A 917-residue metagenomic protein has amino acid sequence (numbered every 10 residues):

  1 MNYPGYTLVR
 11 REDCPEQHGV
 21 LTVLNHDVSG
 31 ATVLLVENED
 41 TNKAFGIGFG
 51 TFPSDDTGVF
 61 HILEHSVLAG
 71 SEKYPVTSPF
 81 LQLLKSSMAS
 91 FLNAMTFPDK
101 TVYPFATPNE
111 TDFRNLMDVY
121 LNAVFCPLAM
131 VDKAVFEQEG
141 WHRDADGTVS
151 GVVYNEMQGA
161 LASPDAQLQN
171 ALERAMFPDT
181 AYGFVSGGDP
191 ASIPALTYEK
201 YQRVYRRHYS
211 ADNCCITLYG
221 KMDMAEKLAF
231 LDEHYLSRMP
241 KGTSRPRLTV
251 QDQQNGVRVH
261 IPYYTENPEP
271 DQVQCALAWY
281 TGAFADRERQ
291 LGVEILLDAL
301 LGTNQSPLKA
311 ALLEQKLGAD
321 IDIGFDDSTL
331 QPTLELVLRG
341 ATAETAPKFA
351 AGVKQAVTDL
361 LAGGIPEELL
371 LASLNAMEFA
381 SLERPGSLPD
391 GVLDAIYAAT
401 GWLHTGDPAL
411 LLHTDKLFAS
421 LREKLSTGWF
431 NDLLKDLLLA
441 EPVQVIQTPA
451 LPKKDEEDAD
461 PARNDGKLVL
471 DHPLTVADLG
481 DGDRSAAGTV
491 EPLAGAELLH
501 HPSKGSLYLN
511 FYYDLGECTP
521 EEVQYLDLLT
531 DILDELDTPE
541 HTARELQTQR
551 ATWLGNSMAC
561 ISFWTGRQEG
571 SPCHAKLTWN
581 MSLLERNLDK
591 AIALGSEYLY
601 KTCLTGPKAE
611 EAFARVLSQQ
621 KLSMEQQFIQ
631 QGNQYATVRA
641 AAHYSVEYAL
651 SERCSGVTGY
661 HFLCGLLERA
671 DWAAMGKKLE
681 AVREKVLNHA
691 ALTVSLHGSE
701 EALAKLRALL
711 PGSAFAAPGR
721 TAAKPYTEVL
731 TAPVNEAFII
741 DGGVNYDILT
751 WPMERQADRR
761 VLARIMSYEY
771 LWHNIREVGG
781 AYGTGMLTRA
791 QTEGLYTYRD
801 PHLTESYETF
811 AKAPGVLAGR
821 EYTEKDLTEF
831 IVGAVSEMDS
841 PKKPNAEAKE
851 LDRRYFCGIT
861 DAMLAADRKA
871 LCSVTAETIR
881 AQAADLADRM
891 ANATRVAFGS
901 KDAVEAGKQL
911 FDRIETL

Functional and structural regions predicted by a protein language model:
M1-A44: Non-catalytic terminal extensions that flank enzyme cores
E37-E39, G46-G48, Y154, Q158 (+10 more regions): His/Glu-based metal-binding/catalytic segments typifying zinc-dependent metallopeptidases
N42-F52, S78-C126, K133-E139, A166-A191 (+9 more regions): M16 family metallopeptidases and their MPP-like homologs
T57-A69, V523, D527-D531: Active-site recognition of the HExxH zinc-binding catalytic motif
F91, Q202-R206, P262-T265, L308 (+11 more regions): Generic recognition of flexible, low-complexity loop/linker segments
R143-A211, T217-Y235, M239-Y264, D271: Hydrophobic, small-residue-rich alpha-helical packing segments that form membrane-like cores
Q202-H234, E647, S651-G656, M675-L710: Non-catalytic, conformational "gating/processing" segments within enzyme and secreted inhibitor domains
S426-K453: Extended, domain-scale alpha-helical bundle/helix-rich regions
